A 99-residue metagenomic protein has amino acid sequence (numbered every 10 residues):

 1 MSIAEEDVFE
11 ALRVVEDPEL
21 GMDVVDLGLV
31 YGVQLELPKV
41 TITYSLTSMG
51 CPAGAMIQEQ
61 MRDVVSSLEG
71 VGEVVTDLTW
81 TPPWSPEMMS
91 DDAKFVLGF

Functional and structural regions predicted by a protein language model:
M1-F99: Domain-level signature for proteins that mediate thiol-based redox and metal-cofactor handling
